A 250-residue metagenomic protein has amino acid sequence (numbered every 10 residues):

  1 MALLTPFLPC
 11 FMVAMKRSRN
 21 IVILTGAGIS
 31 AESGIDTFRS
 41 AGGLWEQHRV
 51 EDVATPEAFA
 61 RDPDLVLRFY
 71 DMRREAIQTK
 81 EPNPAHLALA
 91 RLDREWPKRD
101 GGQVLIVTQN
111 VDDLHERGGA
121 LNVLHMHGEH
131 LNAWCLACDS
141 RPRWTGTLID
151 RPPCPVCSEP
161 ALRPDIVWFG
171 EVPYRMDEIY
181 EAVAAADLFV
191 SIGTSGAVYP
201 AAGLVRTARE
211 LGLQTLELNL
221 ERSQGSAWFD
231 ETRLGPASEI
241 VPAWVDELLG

Functional and structural regions predicted by a protein language model:
A2-G250: Conserved catalytic core of sirtuin-type NAD+-dependent deacylases
